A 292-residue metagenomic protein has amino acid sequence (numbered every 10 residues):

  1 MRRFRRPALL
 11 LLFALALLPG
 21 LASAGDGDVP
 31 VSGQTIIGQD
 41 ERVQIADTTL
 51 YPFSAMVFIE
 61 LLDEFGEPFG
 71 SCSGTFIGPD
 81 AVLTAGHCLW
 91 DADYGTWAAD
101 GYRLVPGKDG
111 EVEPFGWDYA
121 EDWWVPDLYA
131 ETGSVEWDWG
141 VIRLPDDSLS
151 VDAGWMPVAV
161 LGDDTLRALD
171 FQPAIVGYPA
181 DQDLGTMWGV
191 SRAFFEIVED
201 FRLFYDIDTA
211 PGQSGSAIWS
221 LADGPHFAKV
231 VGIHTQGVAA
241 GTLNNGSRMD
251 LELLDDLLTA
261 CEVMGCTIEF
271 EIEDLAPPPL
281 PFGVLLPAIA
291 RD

Functional and structural regions predicted by a protein language model:
M1-L9: Bacterial N-terminal signal peptides that target proteins for export
L10-G20: Bacterial N-terminal signal peptides
A22-A24: Boundary at the C-terminal end of the N-terminal hydrophobic targeting segment
G27-S54, L62-E67, S71, W90 (+1 more regions): Conserved catalytic-core segment of clan PA serine endopeptidases
V135-G212, N244-D250: Chymotrypsin/trypsin-fold serine protease catalytic domain
D208-H234: Catalytic nucleophile loop of clan PA
V231, T235-G283: C-terminal cap/linker of serine protease catalytic domains
P287: Conserved functional hotspot residues at active sites or interaction interfaces
